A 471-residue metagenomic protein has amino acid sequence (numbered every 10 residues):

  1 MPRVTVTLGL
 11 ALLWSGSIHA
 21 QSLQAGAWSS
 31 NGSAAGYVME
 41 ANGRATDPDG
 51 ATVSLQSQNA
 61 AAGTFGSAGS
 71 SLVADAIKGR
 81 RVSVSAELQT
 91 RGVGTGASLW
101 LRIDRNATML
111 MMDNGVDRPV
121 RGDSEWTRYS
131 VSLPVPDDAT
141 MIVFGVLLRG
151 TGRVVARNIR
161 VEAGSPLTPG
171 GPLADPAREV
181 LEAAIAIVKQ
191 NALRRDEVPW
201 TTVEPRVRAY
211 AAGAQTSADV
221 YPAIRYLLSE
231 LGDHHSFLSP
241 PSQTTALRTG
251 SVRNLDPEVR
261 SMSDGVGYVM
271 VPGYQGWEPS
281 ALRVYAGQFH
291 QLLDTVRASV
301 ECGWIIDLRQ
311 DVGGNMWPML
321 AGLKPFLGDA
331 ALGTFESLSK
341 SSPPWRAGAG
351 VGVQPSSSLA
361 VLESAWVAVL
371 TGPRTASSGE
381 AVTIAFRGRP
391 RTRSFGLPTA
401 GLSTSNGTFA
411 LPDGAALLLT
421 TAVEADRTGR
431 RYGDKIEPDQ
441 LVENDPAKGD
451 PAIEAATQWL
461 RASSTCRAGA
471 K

Functional and structural regions predicted by a protein language model:
T5-S17: Bacterial N-terminal signal peptides
Q21-P172: Extracellular and organelle-lumenal recognition/adhesion modules and their flexible linkers in secreted
A184, L227, V269, I306 (+5 more regions): Terminal peptide-recognition signature
R195-D264, T465-A470: Extended, small/polar residue-biased N-terminal targeting/export presequences and adjacent propeptide/linker tracts
S261-A286: STAS-typified acidic loop motif
D264-V266, S299-W304, D329-L332, E363-V367 (+1 more regions): Loop/turn elements at helix/coil->beta-strand transitions in domains of secreted/extracellular proteins
V269, L292-G313, V369-L370: Short acidic catalytic loops
G313-L370, T404-A410, T421-R427, R431-Y432: Gly/Ser/Thr-rich loop/hinge elements
